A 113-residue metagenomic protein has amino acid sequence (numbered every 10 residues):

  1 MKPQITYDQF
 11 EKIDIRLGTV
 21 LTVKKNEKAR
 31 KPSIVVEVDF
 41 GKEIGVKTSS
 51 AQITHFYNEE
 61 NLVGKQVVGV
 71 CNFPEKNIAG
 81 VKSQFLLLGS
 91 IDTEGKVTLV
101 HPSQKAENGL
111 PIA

Functional and structural regions predicted by a protein language model:
M1-A113: Phosphate-backbone binding interfaces of nucleic-acid-interacting proteins
